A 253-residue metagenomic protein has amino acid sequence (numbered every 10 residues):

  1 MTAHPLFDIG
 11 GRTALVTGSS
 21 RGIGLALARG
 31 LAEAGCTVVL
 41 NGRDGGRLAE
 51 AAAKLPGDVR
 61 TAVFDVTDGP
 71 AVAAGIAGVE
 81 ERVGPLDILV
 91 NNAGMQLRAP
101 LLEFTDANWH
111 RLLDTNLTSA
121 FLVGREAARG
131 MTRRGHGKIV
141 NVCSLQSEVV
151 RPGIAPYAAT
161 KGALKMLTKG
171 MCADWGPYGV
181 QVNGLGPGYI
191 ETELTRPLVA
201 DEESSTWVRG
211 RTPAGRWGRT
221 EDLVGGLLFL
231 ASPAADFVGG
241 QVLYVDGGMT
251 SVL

Functional and structural regions predicted by a protein language model:
T2-P5, V149, L228, G239-L253: Short C-terminal tail/terminal secondary-structure segment of NAD(P)H-dependent dehydrogenase/reductase domains
S20-R21: Conserved glycine-rich cofactor-binding loop
P100-L101, N108-L113, I139, V208: Substrate-binding pocket helix/loop in short-chain dehydrogenase/reductase
G124, T160, T168: Active-site helix of classical SDR
R129, A173-D174, D236: Alpha-helical segment proximal to the catalytic Tyr-Lys
S144: Residue(s) in the substrate-gating loop at a strand-loop-helix junction that position the organic substrate next
G176, Q181, V238-G240: Short, small/polar-rich loop/turn modules that mediate ligand/substrate recognition or access, typified
